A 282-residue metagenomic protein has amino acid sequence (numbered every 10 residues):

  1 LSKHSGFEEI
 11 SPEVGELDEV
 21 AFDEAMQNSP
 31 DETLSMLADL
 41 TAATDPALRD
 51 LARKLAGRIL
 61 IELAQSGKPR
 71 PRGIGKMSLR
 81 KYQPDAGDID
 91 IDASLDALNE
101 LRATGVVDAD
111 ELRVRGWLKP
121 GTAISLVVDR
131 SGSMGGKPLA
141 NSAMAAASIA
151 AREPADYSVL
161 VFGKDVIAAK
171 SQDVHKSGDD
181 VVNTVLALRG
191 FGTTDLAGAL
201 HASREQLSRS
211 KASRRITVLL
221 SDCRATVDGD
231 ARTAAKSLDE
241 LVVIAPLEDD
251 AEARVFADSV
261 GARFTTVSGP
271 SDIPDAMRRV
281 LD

Functional and structural regions predicted by a protein language model:
L1-G121, V280: Acidic/polar low-complexity segments with low predicted structural confidence
L79, R130-G135, L188-G192: A short glycine/serine-rich beta->alpha loop
L95, K119-H175, G198-L200, R214-L220: Von Willebrand factor
I167, D173, G178-R215, R224-V227 (+1 more regions): Von Willebrand factor
H175-G178, S259-G261, D282: Short, hinge-like loop/turn segments at secondary-structure boundaries
G190, C223-S268, R278: VWA/integrin I-like adhesion module and closely mimicked acidic/polar interface patches used
S271-D282: C-terminal "exit" segments of structured domains
